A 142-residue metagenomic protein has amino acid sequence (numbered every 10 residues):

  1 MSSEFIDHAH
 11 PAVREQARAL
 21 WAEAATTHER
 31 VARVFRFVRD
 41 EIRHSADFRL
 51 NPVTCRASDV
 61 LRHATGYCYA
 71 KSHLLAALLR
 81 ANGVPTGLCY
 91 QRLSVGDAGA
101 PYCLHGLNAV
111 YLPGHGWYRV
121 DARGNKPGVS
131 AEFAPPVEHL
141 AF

Functional and structural regions predicted by a protein language model:
M1-H63: Secondary-structure boundary elements
R30, V34, A64-L74, L79: Active-site nucleophilic cysteine motif
V60, A64-Y67, A100: Secondary-structure capping and boundary motifs in well-ordered enzyme cores
A70-F142: Hydrophobic/aromatic-rich core segments of domains that either
